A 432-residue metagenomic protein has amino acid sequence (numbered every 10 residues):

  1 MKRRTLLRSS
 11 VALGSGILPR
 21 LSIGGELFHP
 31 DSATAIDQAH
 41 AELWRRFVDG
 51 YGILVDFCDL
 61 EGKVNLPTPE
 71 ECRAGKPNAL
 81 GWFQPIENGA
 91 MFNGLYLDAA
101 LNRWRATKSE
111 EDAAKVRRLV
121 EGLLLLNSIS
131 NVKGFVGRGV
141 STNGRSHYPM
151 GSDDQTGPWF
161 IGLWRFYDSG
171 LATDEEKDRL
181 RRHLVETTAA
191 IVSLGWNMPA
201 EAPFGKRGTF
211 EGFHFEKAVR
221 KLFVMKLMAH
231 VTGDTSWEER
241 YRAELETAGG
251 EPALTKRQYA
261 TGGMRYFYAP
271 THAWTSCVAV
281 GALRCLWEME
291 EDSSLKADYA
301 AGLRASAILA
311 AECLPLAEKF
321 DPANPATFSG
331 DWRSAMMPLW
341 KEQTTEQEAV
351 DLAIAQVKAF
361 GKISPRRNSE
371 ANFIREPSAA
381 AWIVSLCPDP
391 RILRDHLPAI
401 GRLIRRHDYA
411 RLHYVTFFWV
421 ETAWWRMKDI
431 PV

Functional and structural regions predicted by a protein language model:
T5-G25: N-terminal export signals
A12, G25-N88, R117-R118, G122-G139 (+5 more regions): Low-complexity, Ser/Thr/Pro/Gly-enriched N-terminal "stalk/linker" regions
G25-R46, L171-T173, A279-V432: Terminal, non-catalytic domain-edge segments
S32-W44, L97, A113-N127, F160 (+10 more regions): Hydrophobic core segments within long, regular secondary-structure runs in both alpha- and beta-rich folds
I53-P85, V132-S152, A200-R220, Q258-C285 (+3 more regions): Carbohydrate-binding/catalytic loop surfaces
Q84-D98, M150-I161, F213-F223, T271-A282 (+2 more regions): Aromatic- and histidine-enriched alpha-helix N-cap/loop-to-helix transition segments that scaffold the rims
D174-A311, P315-F320: Elongated scaffolding segments in large macromolecular assemblies, built predominantly from amphipathic alpha-helices
